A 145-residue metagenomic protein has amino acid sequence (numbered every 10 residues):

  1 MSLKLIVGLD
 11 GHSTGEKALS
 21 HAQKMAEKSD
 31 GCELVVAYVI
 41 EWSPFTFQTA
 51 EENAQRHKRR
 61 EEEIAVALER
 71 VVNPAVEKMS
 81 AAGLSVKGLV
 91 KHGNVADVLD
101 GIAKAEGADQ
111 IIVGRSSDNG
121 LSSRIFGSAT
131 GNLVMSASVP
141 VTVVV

Functional and structural regions predicted by a protein language model:
S2-A54: Small/aliphatic-rich secondary-structure junction motif
K17, V98, G120: Phosphate- and divalent-cation-binding pockets in alpha/beta enzyme and binding domains that engage nucleotide-derived
A22, A75, L99, L133: Aromatic/hydrophobic pocket-lining residues that form π-stacking "cages" and hydrophobic walls in ligand
V35, K87, T142: Conserved beta-strand positions in the Rossmann-like core of class I SAM-dependent methyltransferases
Q55-R70: A short acidic, glycine-rich active-site loop that binds or catalyzes chemistry on phosphate/adenosine moieties
E77-I111: Structural beta-alpha unit
G101-V145: Gly/Ser-rich helix-loop-strand patches that form or flank binding pockets for ribonucleotide-derived cofactors
